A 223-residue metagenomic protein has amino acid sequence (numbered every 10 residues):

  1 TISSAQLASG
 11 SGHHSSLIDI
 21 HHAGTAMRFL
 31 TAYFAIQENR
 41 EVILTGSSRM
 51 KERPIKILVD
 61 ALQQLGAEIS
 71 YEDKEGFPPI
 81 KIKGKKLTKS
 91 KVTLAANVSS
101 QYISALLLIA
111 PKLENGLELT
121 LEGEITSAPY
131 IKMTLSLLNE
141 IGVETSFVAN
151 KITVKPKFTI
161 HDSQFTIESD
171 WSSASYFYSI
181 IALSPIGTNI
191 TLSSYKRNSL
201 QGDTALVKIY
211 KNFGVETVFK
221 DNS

Functional and structural regions predicted by a protein language model:
T1-S223: Short, structured segments at the rim of ligand-binding sites
